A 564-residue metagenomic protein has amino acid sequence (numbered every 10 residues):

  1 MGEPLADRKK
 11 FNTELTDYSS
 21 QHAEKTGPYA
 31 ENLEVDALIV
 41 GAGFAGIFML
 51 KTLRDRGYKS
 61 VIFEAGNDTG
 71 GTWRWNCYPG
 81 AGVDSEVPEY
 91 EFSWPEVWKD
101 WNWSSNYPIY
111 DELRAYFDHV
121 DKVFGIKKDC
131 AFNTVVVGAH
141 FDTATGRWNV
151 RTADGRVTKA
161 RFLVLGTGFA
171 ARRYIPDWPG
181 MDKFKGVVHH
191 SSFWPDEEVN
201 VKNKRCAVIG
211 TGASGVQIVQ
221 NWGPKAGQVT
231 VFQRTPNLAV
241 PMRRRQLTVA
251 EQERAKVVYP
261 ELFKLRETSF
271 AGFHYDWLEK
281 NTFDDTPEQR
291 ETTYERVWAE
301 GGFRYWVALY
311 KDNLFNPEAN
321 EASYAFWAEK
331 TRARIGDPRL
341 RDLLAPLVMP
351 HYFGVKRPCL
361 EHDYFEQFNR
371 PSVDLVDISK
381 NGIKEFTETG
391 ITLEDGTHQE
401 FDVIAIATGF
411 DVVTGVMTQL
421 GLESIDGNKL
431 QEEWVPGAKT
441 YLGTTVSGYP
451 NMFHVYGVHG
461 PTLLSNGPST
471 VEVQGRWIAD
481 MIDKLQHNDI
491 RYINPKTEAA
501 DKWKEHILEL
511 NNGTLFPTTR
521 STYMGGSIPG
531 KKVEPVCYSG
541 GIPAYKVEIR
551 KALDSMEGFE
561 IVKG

Functional and structural regions predicted by a protein language model:
M1-A37, A42-A45, K51-M181, E197-E198 (+2 more regions): N-terminal FAD-binding dinucleotide-binding subdomain shared by FAD-dependent oxidases/monooxygenases
I47-F48, Q217: Short alpha-helical segment within the catalytic ATP-binding CA
S191-W194: Active-site glycine-rich loop that binds ribose-phosphate moieties when present
N203-R205, I378: Short, basic, glycine/proline-bearing loop/turn elements
R205-A226: Rossmann-like NAD(P)H-binding beta-loop-alpha module
